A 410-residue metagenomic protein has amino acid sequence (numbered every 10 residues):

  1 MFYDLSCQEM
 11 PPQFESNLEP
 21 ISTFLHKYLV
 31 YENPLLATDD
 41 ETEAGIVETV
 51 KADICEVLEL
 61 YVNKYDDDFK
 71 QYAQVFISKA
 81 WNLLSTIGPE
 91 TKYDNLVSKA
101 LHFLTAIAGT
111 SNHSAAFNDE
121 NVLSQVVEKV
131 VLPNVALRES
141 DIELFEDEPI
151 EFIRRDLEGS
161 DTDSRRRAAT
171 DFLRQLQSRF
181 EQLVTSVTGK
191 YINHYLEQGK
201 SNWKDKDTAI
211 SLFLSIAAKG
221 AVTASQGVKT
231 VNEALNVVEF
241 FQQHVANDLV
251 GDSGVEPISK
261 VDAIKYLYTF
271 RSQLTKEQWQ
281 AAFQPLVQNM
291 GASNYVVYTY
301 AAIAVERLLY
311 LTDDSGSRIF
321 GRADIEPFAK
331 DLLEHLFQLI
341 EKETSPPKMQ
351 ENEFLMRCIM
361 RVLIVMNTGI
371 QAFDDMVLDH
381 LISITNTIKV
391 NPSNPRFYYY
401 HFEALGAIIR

Functional and structural regions predicted by a protein language model:
M1-R410: Karyopherin-beta/Importin-beta family HEAT-repeat alpha-solenoid scaffold
